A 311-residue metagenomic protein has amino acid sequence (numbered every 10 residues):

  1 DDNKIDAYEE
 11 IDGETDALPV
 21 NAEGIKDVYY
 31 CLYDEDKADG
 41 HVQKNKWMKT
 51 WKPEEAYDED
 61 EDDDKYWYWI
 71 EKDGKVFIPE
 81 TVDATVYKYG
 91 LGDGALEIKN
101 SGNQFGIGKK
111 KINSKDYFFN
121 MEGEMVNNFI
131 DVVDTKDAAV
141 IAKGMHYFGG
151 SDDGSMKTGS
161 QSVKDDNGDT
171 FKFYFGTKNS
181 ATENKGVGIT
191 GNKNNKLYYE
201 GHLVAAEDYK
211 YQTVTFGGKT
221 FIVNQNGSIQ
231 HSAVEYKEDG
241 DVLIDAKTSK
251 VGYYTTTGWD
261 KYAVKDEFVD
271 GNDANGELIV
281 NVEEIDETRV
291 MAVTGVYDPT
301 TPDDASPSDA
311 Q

Functional and structural regions predicted by a protein language model:
D1-Q311: Extracellular adhesion/carbohydrate-binding repeat motifs centered on closely spaced tryptophans
